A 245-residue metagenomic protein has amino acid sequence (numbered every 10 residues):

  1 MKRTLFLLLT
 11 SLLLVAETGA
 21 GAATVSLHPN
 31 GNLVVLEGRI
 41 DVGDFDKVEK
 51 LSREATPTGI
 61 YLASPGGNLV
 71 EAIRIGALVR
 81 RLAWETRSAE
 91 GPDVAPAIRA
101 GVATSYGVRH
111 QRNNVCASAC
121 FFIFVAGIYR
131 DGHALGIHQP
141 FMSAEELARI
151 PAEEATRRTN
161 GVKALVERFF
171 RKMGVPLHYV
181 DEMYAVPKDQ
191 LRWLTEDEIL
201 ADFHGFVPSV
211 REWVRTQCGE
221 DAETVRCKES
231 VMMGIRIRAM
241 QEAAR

Functional and structural regions predicted by a protein language model:
M1-T4: Positively charged n-region of N-terminal signal peptides that target proteins for export
F6-A16: Bacterial N-terminal signal peptides
A20-V115, A119, G127-G136, F141-R245: N-terminal organellar transit peptides
